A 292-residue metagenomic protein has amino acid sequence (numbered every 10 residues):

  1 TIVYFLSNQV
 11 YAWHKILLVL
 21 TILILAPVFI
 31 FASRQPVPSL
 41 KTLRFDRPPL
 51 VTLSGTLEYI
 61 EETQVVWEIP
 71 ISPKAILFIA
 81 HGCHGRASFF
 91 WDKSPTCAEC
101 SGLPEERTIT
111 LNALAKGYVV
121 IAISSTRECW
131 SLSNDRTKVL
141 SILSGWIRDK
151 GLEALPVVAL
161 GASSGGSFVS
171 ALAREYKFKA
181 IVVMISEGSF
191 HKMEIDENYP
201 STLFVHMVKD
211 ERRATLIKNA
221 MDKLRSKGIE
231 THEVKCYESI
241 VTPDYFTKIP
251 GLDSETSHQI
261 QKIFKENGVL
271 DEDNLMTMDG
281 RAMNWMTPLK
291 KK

Functional and structural regions predicted by a protein language model:
F5-N8, K15-I16, A26-I76, A171 (+1 more regions): A domain-start/cap signature at the N-terminus of enzymes
I71-N112: Short, surface-exposed "cap/lid" segments of acyl-processing enzymes
P73-I76, K116-V120, E153-P156, Y176-I181 (+2 more regions): Loop/turn elements at helix/coil->beta-strand transitions in domains of secreted/extracellular proteins
S88-D92, L132-N134, A171-L172, M193-I195 (+1 more regions): Short, solvent-exposed loop/turn and secondary-structure capping segments
T110, L114-C129: Conserved alpha/beta-hydrolase
R127-L152, V157: Alpha/beta-hydrolase active-site loop
L160-V169: Gly/Ala-rich beta-loop-alpha elbow adjacent to hydrolase catalytic centers
K179-T277: The feature captures the conserved acid-bearing segment of alpha/beta-hydrolase catalytic domains
